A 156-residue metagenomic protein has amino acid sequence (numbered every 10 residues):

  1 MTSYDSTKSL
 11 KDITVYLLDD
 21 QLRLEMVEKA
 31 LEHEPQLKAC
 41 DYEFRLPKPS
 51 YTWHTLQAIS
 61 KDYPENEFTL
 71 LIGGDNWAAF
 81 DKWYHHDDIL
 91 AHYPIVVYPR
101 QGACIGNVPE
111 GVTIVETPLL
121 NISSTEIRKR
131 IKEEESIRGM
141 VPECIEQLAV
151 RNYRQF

Functional and structural regions predicted by a protein language model:
M1-F156: Nucleotidyltransferase catalytic core that binds NTPs
